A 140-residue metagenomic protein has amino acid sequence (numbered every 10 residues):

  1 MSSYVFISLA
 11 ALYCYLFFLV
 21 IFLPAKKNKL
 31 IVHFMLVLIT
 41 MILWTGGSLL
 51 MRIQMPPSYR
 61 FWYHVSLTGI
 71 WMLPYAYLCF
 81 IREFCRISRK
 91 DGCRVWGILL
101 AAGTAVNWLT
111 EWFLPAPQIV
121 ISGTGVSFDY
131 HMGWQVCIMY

Functional and structural regions predicted by a protein language model:
M1-Y15, K26-P117, I121-Y140: Individual alpha-helical transmembrane segments in multi-pass integral membrane proteins
